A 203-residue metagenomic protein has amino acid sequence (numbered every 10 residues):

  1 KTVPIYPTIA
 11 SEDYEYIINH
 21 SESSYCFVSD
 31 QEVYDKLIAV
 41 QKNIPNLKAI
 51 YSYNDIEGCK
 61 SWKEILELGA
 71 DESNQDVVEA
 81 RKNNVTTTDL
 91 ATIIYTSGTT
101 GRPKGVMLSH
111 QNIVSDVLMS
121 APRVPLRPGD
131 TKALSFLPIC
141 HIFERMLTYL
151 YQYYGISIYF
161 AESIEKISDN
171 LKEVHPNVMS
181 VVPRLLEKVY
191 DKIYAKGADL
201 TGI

Functional and structural regions predicted by a protein language model:
K1-L68: Structural core segment of the AMP-binding/adenylate-forming
A10-D13, S109, S163: Short loop/turn segments at beta->alpha junctions
C26, L90, T96-T99, A133 (+2 more regions): Conserved S/T- and glycine-rich ATP-binding loop of Class I adenylate-forming
Q31-E32, Q111, R184: Alpha-helix/helix-capping structural signal
S52, A70-Y95, R102, L126-K132: Conserved pre-ATP/AMP-binding loop-to-beta segment of ANL
A91-V117: Conserved AMP-binding A3 loop
V114-K132, I139-I203: Conserved AMP-binding/adenylation subdomain of ANL enzymes
